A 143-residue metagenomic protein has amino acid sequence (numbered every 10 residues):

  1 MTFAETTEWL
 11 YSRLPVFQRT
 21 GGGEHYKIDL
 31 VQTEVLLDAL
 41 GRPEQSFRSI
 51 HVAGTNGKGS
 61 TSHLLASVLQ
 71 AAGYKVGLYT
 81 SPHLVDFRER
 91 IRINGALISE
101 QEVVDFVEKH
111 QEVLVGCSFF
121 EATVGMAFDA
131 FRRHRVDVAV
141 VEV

Functional and structural regions predicted by a protein language model:
M1-G23: Charged, amphipathic alpha-helical linker segments immediately N-terminal to NTP-binding catalytic cores
G21-L30, E34-F47, A71-V143: ATP-dependent carboxylate-amine ligase catalytic core
R48, V52, S60-G77: A conserved segment at the C-terminal end of the G1
K58-L64, R88, V143: Short glycine/serine/threonine-rich phosphate/pyrophosphate-binding segments that cradle anionic phosphate groups
